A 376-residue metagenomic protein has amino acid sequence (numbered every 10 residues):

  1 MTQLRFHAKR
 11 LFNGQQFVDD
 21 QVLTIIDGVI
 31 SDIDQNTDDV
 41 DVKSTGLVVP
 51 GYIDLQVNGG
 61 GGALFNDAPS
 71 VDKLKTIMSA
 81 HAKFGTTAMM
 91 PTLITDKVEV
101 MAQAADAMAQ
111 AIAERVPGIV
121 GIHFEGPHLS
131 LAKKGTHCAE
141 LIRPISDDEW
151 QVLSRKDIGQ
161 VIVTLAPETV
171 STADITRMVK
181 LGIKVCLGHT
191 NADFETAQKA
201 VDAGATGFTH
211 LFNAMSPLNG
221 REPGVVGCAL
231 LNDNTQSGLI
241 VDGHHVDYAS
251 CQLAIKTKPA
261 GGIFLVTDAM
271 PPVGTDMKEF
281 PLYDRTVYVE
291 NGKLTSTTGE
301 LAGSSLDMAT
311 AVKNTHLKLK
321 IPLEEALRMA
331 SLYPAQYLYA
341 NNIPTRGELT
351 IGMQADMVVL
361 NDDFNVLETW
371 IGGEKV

Functional and structural regions predicted by a protein language model:
M1-T37, W370, E374-K375: N-terminal metal-binding scaffold of metallo-dependent hydrolase/deaminase domains
T2-H7, Q35-K75, S79: Replace "His-x-His-based motif
L47-V48, L55, N66-G118, L141-R155 (+1 more regions): Alpha-helical scaffold segments that flank or form the walls of functional sites
N58, S79-M90, L131-K156, K199-L211 (+4 more regions): Active-site gating loops and adjacent loop-to-helix segments of metal-dependent hydrolytic enzymes
N58-G60, K75-A104, P117-S130, D157-E168 (+4 more regions): Divalent metal-dependent hydrolysis catalytic cores, especially in the metallo-beta-lactamase
F124, M178, F208, T315 (+1 more regions): Conserved, mostly hydrophobic/aromatic
S154-T275: Active-site core of metal-dependent hydrolases
C228-S237, I255-T267, V273-L360: His/Asp/Glu-enriched, well-ordered alpha-helical/loop segment that forms or immediately abuts the divalent-metal
